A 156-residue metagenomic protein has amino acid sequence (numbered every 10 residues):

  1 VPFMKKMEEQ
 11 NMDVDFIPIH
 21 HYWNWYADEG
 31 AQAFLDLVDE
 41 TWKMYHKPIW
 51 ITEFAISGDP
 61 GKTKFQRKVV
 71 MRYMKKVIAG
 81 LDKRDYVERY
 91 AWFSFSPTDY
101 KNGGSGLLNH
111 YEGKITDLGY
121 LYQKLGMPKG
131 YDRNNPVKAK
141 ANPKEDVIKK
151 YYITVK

Functional and structural regions predicted by a protein language model:
V1-F3, Q32-D36, R67-V77: Well-ordered, non-membrane alpha-helical segments in soluble/globular domains
P2-E40, M44-P60, E88, W92-F95: Aromatic- and acid-rich polysaccharide-binding/catalytic face of secreted or lumenal carbohydrate-active enzymes
D59-K64, K68, R72, K76 (+1 more regions): Aromatic-rich peripheral "rim/lid" segments of glycoside hydrolase catalytic domains that contact and position glycan
V155-K156: Short, solvent-exposed mixed-charge patches
